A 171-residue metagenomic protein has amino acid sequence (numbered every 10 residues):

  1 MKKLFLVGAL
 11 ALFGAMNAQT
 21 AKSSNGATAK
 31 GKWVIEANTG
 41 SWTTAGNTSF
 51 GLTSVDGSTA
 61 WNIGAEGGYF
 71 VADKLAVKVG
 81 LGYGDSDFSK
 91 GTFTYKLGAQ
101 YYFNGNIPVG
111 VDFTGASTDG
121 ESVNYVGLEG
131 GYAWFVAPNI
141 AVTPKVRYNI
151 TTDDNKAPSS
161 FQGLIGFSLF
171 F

Functional and structural regions predicted by a protein language model:
M1-G31: Cleavable N-terminal export/targeting peptides
Q19-G84, Q162-F170: Short glycine/proline- and aromatic-enriched beta-strand/turn motifs that initiate or cap beta-hairpins
G31-W33, G57-I63, G91-Y95, S122-V126 (+1 more regions): Residues that define the transmembrane beta-barrel architecture of outer-membrane proteins
W33, D73-V77, G105-V109, V136-V142: Repeated loop/turn-to-beta-strand initiation elements of outer-membrane beta-barrel proteins
I35-A37, V79, L97, V109-V111 (+3 more regions): Membrane-embedded beta-strand positions of outer-membrane beta-barrel proteins
T39-A45, L81-D87, F113-D119, W134 (+2 more regions): Transmembrane beta-strands of outer-membrane beta-barrel pores
G84-V111: Helix-adjacent hinge/juxtasegments
Y101, G131-W134, P158-F171: Outer-membrane beta-barrel "beta-signal"
